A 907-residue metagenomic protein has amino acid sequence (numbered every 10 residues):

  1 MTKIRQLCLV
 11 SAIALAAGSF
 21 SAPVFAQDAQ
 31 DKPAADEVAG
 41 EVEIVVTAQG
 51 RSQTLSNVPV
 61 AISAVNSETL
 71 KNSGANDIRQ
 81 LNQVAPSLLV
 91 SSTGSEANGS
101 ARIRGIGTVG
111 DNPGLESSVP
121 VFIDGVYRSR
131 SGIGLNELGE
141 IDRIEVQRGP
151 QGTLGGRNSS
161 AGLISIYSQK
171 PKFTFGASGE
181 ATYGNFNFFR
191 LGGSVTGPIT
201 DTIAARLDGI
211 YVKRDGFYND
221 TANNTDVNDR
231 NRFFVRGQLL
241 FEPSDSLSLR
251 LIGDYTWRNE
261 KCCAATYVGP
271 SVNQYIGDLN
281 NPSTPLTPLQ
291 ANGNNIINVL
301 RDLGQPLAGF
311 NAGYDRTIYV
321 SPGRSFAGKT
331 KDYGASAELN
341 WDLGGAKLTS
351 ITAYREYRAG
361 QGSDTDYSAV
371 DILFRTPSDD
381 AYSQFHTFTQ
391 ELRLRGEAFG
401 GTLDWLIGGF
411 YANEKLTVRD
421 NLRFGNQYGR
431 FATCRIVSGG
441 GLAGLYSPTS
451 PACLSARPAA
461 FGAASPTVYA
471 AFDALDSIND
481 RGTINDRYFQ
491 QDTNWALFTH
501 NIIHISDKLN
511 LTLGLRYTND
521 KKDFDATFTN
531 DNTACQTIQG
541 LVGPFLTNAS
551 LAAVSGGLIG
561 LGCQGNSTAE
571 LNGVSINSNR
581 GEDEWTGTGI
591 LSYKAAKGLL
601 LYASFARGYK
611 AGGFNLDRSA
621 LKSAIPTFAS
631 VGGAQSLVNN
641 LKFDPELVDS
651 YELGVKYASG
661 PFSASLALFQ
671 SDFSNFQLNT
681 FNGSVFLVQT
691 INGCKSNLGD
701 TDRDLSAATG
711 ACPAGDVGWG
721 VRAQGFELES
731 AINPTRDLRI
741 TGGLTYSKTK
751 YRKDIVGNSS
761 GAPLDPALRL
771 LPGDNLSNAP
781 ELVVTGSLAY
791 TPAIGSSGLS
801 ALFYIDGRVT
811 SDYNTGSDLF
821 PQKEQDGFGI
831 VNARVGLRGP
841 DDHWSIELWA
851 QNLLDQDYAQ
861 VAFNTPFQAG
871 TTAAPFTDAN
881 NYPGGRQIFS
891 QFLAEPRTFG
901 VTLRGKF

Functional and structural regions predicted by a protein language model:
M1-S73, Q80-V84, T196, D245 (+1 more regions): N-terminal Sec signal peptide and the immediately downstream disordered periplasmic leader that contains the TonB box
A29, T402, G408, D507-L511 (+4 more regions): Gram-negative outer-membrane beta-barrel transporters
E37-T174, L653: Acidic, small-polar-rich N-terminal luminal/periplasmic segments of exported/outer-membrane proteins
G99, E116-S118, R130, G139-R148 (+7 more regions): Outer-membrane beta-barrel translocator/receptor signature
F217-D226, C263-Y319, D364-D379, N421-N485 (+6 more regions): Solvent-exposed loop segments that connect transmembrane elements
N224, R230-W405, A412-T417, V437 (+1 more regions): Outer-membrane beta-barrel domain signature, strongest for Gram-negative TonB-dependent receptors and also present
E338, D342, T349-A353, R358-S363 (+6 more regions): Membrane-embedded beta-barrel scaffold of Gram-negative outer-membrane proteins
Q427-G429, D672-S674, N679, R808-G816 (+1 more regions): C-terminal beta-signal and adjacent terminal beta-strands/loops of Gram-negative outer-membrane beta-barrel proteins
